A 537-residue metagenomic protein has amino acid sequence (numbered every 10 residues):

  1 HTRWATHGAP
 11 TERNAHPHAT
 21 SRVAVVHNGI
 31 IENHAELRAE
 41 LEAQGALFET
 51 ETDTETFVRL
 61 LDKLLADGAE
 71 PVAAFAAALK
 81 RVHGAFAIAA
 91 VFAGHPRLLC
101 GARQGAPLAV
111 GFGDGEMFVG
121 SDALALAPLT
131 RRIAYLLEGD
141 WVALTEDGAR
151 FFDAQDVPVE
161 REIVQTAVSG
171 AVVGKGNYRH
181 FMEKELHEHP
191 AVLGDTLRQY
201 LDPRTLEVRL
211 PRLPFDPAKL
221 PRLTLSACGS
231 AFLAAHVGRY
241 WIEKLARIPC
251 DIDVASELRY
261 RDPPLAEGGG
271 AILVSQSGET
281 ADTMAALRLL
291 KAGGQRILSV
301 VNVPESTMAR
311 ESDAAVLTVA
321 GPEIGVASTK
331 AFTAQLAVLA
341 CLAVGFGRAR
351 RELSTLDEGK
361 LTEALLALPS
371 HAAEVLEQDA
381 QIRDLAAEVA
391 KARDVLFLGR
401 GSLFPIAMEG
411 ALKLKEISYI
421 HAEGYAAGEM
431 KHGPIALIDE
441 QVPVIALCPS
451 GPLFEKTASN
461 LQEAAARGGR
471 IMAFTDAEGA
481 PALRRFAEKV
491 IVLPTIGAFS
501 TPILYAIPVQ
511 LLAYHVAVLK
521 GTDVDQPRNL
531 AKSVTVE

Functional and structural regions predicted by a protein language model:
H1-K175, R179-H180, K184, E188-P221 (+4 more regions): Conserved short alpha-helical segments that host acidic/polar catalytic motifs at enzyme active sites
H1-R13, D202-F215, G238-V274, T280 (+1 more regions): Glycine-rich oxoanion-binding loops at beta->alpha junctions
P17, C100-G101, I133-A134, W141-A143 (+11 more regions): Replace "in large, NTP-powered and nucleic-acid-processing enzymes" with "in large, NTP-powered factors and other
A109-A134, S256-L290, E429-E463, I496-Q510 (+1 more regions): Glycine-rich, anion-gripping cofactor-binding loops and their flanking helix/strand elements in enzyme active sites
G111, A234-H236, D251-I252, A281-M284 (+9 more regions): Extended hydrophobic-aromatic, low-complexity segments
D156, M182, R470-M472, L483 (+1 more regions): Generic C-terminus detector
H189-L193, L197-T224, A314-P443, A517-E537: Active-site phosphate/pyrophosphate-binding segments
A218-A367, L447-I491, L512: Glycine-rich phosphate-binding loops that contact phosphosugars or nucleotide phosphates
